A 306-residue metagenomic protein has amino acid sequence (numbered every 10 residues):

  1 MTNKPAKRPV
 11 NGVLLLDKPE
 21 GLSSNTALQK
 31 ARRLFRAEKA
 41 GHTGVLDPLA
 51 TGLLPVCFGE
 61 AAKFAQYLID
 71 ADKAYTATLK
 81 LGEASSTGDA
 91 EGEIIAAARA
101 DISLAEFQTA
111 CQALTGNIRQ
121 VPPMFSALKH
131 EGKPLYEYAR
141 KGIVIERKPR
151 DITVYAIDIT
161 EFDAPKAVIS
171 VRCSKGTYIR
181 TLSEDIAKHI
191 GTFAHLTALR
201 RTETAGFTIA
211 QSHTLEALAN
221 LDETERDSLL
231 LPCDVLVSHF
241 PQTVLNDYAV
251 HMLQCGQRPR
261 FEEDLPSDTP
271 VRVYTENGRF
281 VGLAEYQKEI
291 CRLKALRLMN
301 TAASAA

Functional and structural regions predicted by a protein language model:
M1-K175, I179-Q211: Catalytic cores of RNA-modifying enzymes
M1-P19, N25-H42, L46, A50 (+1 more regions): Accessory RNA 3′-end/elbow-binding domains used by RNA modification enzymes
